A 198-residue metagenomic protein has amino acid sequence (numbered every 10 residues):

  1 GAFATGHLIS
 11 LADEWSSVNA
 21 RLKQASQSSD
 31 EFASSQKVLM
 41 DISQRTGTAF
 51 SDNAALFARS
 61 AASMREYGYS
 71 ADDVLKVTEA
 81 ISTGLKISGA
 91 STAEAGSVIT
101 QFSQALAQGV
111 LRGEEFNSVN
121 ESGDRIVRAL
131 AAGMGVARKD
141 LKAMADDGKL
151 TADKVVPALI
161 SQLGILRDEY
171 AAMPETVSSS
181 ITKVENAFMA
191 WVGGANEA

Functional and structural regions predicted by a protein language model:
G1-T46, A55-E66, K76-I87, S97-D146 (+4 more regions): Small-residue helix-packing and pore-constriction motifs in hydrophobic alpha-helices
F50, G89-G96: Structural motif
Y69: ATP-dependent adenylate-handling ligase core
Q162-A198: Hydrophobic, low-dielectric interface segments
